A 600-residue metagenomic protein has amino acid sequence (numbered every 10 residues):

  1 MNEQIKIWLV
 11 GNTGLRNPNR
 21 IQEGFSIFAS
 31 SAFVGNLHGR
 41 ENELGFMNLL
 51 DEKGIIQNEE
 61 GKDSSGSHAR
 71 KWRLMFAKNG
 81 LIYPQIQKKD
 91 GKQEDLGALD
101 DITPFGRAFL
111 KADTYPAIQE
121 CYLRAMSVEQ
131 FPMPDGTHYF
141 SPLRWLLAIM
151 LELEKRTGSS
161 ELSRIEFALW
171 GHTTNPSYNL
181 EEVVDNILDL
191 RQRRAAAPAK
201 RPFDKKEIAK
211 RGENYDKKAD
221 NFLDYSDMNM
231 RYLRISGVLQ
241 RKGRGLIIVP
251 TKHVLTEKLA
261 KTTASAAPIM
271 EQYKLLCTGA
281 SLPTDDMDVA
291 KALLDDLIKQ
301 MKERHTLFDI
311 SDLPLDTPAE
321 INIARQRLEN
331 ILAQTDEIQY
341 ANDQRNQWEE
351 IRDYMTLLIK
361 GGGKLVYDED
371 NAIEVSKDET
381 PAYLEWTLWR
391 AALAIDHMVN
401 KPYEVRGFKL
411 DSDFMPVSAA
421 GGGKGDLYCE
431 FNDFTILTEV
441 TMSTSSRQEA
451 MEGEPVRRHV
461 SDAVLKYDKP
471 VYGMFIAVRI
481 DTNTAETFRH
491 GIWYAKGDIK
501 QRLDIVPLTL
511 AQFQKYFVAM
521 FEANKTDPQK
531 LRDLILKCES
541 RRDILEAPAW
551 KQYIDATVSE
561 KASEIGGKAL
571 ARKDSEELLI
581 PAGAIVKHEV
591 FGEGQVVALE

Functional and structural regions predicted by a protein language model:
M1-L332: Donor-sugar nucleotide-binding helix/loop cap in glycosyltransferases
I82, T438, V586: Conserved catalytic-core segments centered on acid/base and nucleophilic motifs
A125-P132, F431, S563-A571: Basic, amphipathic alpha-helix used for nucleic-acid engagement in HTH/winged-helix/SANT-Myb modules and analogous
P318-A562: Catalytic core segments in nucleotide and nucleic-acid processing enzymes
E430-N432, K587-F591: Short strand-coil-strand connectors
A562-I585: Mixed-charge, Lys/Arg-rich low-complexity intrinsically disordered regions
K573, P581-A582, E589-V590, V596-E600: Basic/aromatic-rich interaction segments and small domains that mediate binding to polyanionic partners
